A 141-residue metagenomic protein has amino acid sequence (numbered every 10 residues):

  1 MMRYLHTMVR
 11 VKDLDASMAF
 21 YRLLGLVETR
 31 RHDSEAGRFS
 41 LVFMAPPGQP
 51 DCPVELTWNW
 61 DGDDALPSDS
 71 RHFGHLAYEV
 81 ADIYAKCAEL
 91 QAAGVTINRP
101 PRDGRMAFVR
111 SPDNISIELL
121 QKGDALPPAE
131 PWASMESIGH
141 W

Functional and structural regions predicted by a protein language model:
M1-M18, F73-Y78, G123-W141: N-terminal beta-strand motif that seeds the catalytic metal site of vicinal oxygen chelate
M2, M8-D51: Core segments of cupin and vicinal oxygen chelate
R3-K12, V42-P47, D64-E89, R105-I115: Vicinal oxygen chelate
R31-D33, S40-V42, Y84-W141: Vicinal oxygen chelate
P47, T57-N59, L120-K122: Generic beta-structure capping elements
Q49-P50, G62, A125: Active-site/binding-pocket entry motifs
V54-L56, F73, I117-L119: Short, structured motif recognition centered on aromatic/hydrophobic residues
G62-A65, G94: A generic local structural motif
